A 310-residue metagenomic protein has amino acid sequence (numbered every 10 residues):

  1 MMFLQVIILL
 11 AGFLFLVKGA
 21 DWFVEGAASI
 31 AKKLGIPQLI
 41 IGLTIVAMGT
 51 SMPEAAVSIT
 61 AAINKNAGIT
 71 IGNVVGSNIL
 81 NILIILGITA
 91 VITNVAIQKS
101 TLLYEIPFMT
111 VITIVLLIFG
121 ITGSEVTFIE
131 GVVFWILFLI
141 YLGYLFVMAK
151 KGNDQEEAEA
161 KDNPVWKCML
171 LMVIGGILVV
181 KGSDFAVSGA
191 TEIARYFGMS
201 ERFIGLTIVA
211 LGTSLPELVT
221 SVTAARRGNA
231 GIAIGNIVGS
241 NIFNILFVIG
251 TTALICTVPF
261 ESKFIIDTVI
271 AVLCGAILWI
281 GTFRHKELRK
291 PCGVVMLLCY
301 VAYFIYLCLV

Functional and structural regions predicted by a protein language model:
M1-V310: Hydrophobic alpha-helical segments, chiefly the membrane-spanning helices and signal/signal-anchor peptides
